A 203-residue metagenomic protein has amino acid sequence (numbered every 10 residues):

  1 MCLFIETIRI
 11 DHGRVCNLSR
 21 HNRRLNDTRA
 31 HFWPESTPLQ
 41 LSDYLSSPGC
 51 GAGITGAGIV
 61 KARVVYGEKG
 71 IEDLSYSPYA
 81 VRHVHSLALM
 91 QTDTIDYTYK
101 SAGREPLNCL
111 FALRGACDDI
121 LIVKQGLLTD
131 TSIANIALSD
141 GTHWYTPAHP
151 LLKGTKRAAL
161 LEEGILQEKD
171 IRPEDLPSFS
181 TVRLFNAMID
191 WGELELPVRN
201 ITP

Functional and structural regions predicted by a protein language model:
M1-L127, H143, H149-P203: Conserved alpha/beta cores of soluble small-molecule-handling proteins
T129-N135: Short beta-strand/strand-turn micro-motif
L138-S139: Short beta-strand-to-turn element immediately C-terminal to the catalytic PLP-Schiff-base lysine in fold type I
